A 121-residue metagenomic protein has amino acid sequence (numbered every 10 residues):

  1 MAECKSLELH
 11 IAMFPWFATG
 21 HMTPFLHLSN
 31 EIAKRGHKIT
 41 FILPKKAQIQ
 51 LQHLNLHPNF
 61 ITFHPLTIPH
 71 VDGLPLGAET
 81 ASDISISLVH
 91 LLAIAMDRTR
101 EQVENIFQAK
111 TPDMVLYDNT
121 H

Functional and structural regions predicted by a protein language model:
M1-H121: Glycosyltransferase specificity loop/lid
